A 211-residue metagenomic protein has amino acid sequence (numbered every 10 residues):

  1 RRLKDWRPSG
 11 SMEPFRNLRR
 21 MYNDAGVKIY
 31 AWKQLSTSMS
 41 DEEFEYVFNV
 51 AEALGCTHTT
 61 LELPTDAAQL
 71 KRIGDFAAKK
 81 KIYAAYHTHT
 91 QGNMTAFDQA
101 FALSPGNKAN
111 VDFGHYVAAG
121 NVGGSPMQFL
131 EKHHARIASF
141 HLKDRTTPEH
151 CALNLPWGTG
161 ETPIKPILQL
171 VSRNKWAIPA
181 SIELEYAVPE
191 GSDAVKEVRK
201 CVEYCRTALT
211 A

Functional and structural regions predicted by a protein language model:
R1-N17: Glycine-rich, proline-tolerant flexible connector loops at the mouths of alpha/beta enzymes
D5, Q34, E190: Second-shell loop/turn segments in exported
G10, P14, E43, T65 (+3 more regions): Soluble or luminal CAZymes and related metallo-dependent hydrolases
F15-N17, M21-V111, Y116-G120: Active-site acidic/histidine proton-transfer and metal-coordination neighborhood in alpha/beta enzyme cores
K79, A96-A211: Histidine-acidic metal/acid-base catalytic patches
